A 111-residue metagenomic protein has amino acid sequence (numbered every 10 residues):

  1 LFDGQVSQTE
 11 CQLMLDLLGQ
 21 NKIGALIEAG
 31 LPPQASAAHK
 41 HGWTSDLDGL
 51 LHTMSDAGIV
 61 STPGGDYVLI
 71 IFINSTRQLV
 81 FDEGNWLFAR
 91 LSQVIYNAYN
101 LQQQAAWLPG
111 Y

Functional and structural regions predicted by a protein language model:
L1-Y111: Penicillin-recognizing serine hydrolase domain
